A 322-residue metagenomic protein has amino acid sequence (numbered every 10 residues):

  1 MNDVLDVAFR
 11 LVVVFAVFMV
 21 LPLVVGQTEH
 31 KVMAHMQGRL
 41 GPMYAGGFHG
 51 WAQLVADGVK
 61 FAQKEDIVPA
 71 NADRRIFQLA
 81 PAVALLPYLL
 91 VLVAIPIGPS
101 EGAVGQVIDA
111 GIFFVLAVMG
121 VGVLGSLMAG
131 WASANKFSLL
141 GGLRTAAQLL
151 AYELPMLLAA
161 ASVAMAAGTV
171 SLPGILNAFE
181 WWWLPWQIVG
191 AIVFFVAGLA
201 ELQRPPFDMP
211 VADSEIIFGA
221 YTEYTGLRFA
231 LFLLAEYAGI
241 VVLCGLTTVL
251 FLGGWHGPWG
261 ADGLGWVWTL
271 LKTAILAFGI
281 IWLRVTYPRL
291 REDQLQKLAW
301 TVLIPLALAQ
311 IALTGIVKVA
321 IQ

Functional and structural regions predicted by a protein language model:
M1-Q322: Selective transmembrane helix interface/packing segments
